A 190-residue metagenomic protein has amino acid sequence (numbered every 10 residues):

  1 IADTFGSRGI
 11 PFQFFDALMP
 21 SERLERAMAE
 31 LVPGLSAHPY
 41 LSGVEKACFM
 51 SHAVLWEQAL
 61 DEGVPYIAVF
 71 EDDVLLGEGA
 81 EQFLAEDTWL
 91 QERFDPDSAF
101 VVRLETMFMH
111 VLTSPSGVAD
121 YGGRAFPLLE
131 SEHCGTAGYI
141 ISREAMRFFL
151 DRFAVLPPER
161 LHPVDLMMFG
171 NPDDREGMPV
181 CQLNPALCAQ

Functional and structural regions predicted by a protein language model:
I1-F70, V74-Q190: An acidic/histidine-cluster motif and surrounding catalytic segment that typifies divalent-metal-assisted enzyme active
